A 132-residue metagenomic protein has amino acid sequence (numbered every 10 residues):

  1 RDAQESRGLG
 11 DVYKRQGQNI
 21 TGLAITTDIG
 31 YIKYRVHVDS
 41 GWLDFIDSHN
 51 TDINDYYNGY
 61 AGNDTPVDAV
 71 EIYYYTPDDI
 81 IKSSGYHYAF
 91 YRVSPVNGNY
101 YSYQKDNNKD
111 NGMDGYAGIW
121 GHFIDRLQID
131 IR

Functional and structural regions predicted by a protein language model:
R1, G30-L43, P77-G98: Disulfide-bonded cysteine-rich modules in secreted/extracellular proteins, activating on the conserved Cys frameworks
R1, S40-I53, P95-M113: Short, compositionally biased P/S/T/A/G/V-rich stretches that sit at domain boundaries
D2-Y13: Single conserved hydrophobic/aromatic residue that forms the stacking wall/gate of nucleotide- or nucleobase-binding
E5-S6, I72, K105: Intrinsic disorder/low-complexity segments enriched in polar/small residues
D11-K14, D52-A61, N108-A117: Short, recurring structural edge motifs at helix starts
G17-G30, D64-P77, I119-R132: Extracellular/lumenal glycan-associated surfaces
T21, Y34-S40, A61-N63, D68 (+3 more regions): Exposed, polar/acidic Ser/Thr-rich sequence context and nearby capping/turn residues that mark flexible linkers
A24, Y31-R35, D44, E71 (+3 more regions): Ser/Thr- (and often Asn-) enriched beta-sheet segments in non-cytosolic proteins
